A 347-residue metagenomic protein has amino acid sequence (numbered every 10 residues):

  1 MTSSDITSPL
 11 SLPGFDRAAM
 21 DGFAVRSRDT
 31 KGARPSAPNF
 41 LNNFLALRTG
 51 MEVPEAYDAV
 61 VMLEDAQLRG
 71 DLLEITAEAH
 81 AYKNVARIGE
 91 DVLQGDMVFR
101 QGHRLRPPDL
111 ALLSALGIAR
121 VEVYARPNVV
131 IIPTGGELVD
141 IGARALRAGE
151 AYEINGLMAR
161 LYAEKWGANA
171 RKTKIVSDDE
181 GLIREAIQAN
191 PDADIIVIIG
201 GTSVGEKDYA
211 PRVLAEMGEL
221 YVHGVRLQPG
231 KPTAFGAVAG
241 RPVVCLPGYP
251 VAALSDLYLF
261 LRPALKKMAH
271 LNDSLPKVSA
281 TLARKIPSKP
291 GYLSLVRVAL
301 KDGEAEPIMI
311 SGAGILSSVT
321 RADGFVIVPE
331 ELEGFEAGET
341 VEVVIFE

Functional and structural regions predicted by a protein language model:
M1-A119: Phosphate-interaction motifs
S4, A18, V92, A215-E347: Flexible glycine/proline-rich
F23-A24, F44-A46, D58-V60, L72-E74 (+9 more regions): Structural motif
E55-Y57, P107-P108, D140-I141, V204-D208 (+1 more regions): Short glycine/serine/threonine-rich phosphate/pyrophosphate-binding segments that cradle anionic phosphate groups
R87-I198: Phosphate-binding glycine-rich loops and their immediate beta-loop-alpha structural context
G136-E137, G201-K207, G248: Short glycine-rich anion-binding loops that position phosphate/pyrophosphate groups of nucleotides and phosphorylated
G205-M217: Short Gly/Thr/Asp-enriched flexible loops that form oxyanion-binding sites at enzyme active sites
